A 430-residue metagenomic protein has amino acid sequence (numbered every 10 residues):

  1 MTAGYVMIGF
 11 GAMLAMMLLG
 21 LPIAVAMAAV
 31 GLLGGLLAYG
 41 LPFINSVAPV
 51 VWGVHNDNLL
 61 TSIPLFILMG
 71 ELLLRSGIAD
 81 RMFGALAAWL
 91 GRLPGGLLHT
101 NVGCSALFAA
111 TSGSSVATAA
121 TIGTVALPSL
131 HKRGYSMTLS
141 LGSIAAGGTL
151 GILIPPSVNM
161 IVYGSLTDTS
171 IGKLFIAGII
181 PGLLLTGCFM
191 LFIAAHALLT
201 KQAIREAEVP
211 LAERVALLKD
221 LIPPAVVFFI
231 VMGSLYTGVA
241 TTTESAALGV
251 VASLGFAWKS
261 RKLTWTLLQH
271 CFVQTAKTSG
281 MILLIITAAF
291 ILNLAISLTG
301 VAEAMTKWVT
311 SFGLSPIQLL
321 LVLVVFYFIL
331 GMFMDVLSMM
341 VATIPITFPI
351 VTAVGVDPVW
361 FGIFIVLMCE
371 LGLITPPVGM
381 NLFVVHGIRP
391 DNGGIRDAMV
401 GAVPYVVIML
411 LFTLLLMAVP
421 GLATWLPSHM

Functional and structural regions predicted by a protein language model:
M1-M430: Alpha-helical transmembrane segments of multi-pass membrane transport proteins
